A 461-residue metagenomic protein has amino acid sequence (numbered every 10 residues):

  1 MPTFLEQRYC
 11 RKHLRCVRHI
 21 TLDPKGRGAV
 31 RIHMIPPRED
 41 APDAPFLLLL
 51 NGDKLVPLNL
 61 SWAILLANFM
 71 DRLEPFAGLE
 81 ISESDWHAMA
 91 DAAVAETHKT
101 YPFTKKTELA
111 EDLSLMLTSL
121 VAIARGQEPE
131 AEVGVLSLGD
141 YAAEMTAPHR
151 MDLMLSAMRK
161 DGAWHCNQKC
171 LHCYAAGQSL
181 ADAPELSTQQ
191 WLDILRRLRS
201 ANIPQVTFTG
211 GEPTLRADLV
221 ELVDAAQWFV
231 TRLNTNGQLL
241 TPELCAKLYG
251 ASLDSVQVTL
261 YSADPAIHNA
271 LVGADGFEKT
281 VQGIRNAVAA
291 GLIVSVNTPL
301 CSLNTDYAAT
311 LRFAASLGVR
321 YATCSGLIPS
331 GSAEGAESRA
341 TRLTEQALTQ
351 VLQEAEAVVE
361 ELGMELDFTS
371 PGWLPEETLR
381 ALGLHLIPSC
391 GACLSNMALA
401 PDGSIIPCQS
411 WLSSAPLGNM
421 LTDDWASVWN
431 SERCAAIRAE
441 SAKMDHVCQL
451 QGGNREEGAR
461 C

Functional and structural regions predicted by a protein language model:
M1-A77, A142-E144: Acidic, low-complexity/disordered tracts enriched in E/D and polar residues
P2-H13, V30-P37, D254, Y261 (+4 more regions): Radical SAM enzyme [4Fe-4S]-AdoMet core and its adjacent flexible, acidic and glycine-rich loops/tails across
T3, L58-R150: Long, charge-rich, low-complexity alpha-helical segments
L5, Y9, L14, S404-C461: Flexible mid-to-C-terminal extensions adjoining Fe-S/redox cofactors in radical SAM and related proteins
Y101, E111-K247, A251, S255: Conserved alpha-helical substructure of the radical SAM core
E128-R150, S370-T378, L417-A436: Short, charged low-complexity linear segments at domain edges
R159, C166, C170-C173, C390-C393 (+3 more regions): Short cysteine clusters
